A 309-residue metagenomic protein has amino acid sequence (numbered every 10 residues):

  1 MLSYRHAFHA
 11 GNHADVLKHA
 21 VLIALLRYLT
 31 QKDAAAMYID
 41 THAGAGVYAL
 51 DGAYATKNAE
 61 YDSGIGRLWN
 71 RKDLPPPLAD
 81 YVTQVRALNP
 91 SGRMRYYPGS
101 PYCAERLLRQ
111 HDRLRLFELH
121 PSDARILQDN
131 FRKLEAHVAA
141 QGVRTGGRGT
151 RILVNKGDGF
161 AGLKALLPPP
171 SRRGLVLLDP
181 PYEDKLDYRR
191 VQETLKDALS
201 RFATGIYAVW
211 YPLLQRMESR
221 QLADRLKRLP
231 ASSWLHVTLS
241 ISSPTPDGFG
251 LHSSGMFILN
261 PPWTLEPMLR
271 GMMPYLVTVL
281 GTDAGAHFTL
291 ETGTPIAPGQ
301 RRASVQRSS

Functional and structural regions predicted by a protein language model:
M1-S309: Class I S-adenosyl-L-methionine-dependent methyltransferase catalytic core
